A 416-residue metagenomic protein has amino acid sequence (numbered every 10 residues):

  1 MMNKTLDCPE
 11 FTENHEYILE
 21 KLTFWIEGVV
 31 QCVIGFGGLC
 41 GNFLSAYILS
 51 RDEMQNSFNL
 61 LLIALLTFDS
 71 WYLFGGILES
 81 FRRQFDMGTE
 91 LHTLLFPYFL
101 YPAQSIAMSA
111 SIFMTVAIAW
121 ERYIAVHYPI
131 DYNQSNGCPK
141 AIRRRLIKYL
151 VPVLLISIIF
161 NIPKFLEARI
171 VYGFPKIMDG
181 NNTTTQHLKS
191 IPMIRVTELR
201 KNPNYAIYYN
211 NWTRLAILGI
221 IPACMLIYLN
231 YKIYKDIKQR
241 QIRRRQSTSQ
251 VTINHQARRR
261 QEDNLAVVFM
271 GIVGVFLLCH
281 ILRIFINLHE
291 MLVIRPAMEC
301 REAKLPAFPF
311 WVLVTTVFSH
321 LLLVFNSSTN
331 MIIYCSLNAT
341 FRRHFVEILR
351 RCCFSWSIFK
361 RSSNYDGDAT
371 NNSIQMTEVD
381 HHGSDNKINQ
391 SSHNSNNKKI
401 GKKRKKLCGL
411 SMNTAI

Functional and structural regions predicted by a protein language model:
M1-N14, Q134-R144, V151, P175 (+4 more regions): Intrinsically disordered regulatory tails of 7TM GPCRs
L6-I18, D86-I106, Y128, Q134-L146 (+2 more regions): Loop architecture of class A 7-transmembrane GPCRs
E20-C32, S57-P139: Extracellular TM2-ECL1-early TM3 structural module of rhodopsin-like
T23-R51, I227-N230: First transmembrane helix
G28-G35, W71-G88, M108-T115, S157-K176 (+4 more regions): Helix-to-loop junction signature of class
V33-F36, A64-T67, F99, A103 (+6 more regions): Hydrophobic residues within alpha-helical transmembrane segments of multi-pass solute transporters/permease subunits
M114, R122, I221-Y231, V267 (+3 more regions): Seventh transmembrane helix
